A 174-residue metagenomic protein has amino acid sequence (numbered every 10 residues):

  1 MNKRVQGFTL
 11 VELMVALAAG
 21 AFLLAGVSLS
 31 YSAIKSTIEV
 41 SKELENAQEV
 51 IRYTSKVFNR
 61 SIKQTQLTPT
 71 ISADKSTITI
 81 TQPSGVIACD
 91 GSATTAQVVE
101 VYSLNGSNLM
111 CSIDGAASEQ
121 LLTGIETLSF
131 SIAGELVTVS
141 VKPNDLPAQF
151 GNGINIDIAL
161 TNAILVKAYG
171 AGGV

Functional and structural regions predicted by a protein language model:
N2-K63: Aliphatic-rich helix starts adjacent to a transmembrane/signal segment
F8, F130-I132, I164: Aromatic-residue hotspot detector
Q66: A short, flexible helix-to-loop-to-beta junction within the catalytic ATP-binding CA
P69-T138, Q149, N155-D157: Type IV pilin-like appendage domain
K142-N144: Beta-strand-rich extracellular modules
T161-V174: Short, low-complexity, Pro/Ser/Thr/Gly-rich segments in the mature regions of secreted, periplasmic
